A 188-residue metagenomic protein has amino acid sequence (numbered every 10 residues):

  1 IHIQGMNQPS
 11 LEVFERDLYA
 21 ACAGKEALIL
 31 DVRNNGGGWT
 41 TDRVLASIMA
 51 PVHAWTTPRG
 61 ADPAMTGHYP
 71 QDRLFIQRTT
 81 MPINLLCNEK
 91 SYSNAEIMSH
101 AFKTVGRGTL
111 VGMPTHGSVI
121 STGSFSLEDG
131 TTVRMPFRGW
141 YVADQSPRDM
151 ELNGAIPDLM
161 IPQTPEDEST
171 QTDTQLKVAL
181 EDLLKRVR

Functional and structural regions predicted by a protein language model:
I1-E128, E168-T174, E181-V187: Cleft-lining beta-strand/loop regions that shape enzyme active-site pockets
R107-E166: C-terminal structured "cap/appendage" subdomains that terminate the fold
